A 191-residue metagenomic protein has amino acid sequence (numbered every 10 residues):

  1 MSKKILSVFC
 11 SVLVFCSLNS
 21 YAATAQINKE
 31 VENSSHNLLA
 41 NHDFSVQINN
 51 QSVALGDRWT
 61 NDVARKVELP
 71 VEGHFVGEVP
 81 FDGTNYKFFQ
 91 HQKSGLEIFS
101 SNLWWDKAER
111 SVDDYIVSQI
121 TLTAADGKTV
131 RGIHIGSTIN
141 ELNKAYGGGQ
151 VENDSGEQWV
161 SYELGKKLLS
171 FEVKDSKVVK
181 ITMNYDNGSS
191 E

Functional and structural regions predicted by a protein language model:
M1-F9: Bacterial N-terminal signal peptides that target proteins for export
F9-S17: Bacterial N-terminal signal peptides
C10, A23-T24: N-terminal leader/presequence regions that precede the main folded/catalytic core
L18-A22: Sec/Tat signal peptide C-region and signal peptidase I cleavage site
T24-E30, W59-N61, R65-E109, T123 (+2 more regions): A cross-family detector of function-defining hotspots
T24-L55: N-terminal low-complexity, Pro/Thr/Ser-rich intrinsically disordered segments that act as propeptides or flexible
V46-V53, A125-I133: Second-shell loop/turn segments in exported
V112-A125: Right-handed parallel beta-helix
